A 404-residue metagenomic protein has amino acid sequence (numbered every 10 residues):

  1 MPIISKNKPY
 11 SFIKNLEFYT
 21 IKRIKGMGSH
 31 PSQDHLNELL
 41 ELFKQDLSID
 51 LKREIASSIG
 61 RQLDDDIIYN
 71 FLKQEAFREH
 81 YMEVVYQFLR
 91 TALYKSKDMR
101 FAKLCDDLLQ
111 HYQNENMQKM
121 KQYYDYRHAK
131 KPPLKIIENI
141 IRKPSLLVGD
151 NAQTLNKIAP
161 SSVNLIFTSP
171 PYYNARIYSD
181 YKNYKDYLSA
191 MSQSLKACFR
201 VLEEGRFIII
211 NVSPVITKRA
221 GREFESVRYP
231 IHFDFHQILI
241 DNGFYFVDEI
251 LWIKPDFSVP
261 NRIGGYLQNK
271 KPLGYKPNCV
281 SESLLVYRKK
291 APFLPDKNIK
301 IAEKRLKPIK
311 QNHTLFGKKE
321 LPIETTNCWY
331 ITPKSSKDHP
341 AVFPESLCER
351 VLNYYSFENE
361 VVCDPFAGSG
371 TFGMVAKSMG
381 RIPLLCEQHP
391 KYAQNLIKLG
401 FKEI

Functional and structural regions predicted by a protein language model:
P2, S11, L16-Y19, R23 (+3 more regions): Core catalytic lobe of class I
Y126: Conserved "HGTGT" condensation-loop signature of ketosynthase/thiolase-family condensing enzymes that catalyze
A393-E403: C-terminal helical cap(s) of enzyme catalytic domains, especially alpha/beta-barrels
